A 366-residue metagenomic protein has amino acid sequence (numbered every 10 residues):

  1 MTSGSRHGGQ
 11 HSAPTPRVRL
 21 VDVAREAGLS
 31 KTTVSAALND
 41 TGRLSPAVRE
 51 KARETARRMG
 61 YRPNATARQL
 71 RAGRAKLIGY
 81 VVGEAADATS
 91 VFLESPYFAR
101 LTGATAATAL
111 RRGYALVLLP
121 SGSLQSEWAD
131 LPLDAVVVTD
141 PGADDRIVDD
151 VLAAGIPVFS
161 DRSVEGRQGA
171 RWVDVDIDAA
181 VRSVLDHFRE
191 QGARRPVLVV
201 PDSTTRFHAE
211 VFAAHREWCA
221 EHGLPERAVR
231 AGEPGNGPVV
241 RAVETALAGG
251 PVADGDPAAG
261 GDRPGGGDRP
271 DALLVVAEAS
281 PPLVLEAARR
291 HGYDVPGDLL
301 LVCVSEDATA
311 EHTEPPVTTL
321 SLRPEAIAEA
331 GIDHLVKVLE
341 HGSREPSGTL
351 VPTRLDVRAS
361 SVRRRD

Functional and structural regions predicted by a protein language model:
M1-L77, R365: N-terminal helix-turn-helix DNA-binding module of bacterial transcription factors
T2-R6, A248-D256, G267-D366: Flexible loop/turn connectors
E54, Y61-S126: Amphipathic helical "hinge" segments at domain boundaries
D87-Y97, P120-L124, V173-S183, V199-A242 (+4 more regions): Hinge/beta->alpha junction and helix N-cap segments in small-molecule ligand-binding domains
Y114-D130, V181, A231-G250, D254-D256 (+2 more regions): Structural motif
G142-S183, A279, S305-V317: Flexible loop/hinge segments that line or gate small-molecule binding clefts
R195-P196, E226-R227, V295-L300: Short acidic capping loops at alpha-helix termini that bridge into adjacent secondary structure
